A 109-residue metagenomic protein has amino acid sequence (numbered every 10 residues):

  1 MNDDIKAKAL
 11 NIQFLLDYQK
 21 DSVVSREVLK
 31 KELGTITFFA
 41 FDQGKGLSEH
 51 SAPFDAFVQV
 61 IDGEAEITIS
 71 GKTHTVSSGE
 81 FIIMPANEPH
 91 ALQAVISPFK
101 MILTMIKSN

Functional and structural regions predicted by a protein language model:
M1-L33, T68: A short, N-terminal "cap"/entry segment at the start of jelly-roll beta-barrel domains of the cupin/DSBH fold
S22, I36-A52: Conserved short histidine dyad/triad with adjacent acidic residue
L33-G34, Q43-K45, D62-E64, S108-N109: Short, charged/polar surface micro-motifs in flexible loops or helix N-caps
T35, E64-E66, T73, P89 (+1 more regions): Structural motif
A40-D42, P53-I67: Short, conserved beta-strand element in jelly-roll/cupin
G71-A86: Short acidic-glycine-tyrosine-enriched beta hairpin
A86-N109: Ligand-binding loop in jelly-roll beta-barrel domains
